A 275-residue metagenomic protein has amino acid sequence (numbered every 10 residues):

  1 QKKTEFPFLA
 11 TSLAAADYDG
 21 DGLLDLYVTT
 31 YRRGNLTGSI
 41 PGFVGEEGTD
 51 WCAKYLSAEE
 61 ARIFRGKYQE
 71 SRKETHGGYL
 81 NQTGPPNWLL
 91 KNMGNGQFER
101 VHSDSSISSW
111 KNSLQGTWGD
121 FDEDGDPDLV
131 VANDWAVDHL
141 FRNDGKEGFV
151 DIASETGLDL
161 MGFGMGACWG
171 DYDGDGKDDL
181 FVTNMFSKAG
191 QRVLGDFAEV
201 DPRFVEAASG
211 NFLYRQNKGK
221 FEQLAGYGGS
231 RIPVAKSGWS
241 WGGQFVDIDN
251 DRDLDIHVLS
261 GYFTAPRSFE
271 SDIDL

Functional and structural regions predicted by a protein language model:
Q1-L275: Acidic, glycine/proline-rich Ca2+-coordinating loop motifs
